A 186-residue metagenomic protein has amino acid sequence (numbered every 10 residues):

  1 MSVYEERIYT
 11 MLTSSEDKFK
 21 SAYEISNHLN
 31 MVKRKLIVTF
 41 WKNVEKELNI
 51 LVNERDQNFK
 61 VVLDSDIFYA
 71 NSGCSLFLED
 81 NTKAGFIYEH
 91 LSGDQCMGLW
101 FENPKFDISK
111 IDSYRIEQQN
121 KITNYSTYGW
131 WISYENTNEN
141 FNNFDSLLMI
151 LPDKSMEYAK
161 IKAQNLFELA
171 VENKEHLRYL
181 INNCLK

Functional and structural regions predicted by a protein language model:
M1-M11: Contiguous mid-protein beta-loop-alpha structural module that forms a pocket-lining wall or clamp of enzyme active
Y4, S15-F19, L151: Short, solvent-exposed helix-helix connector turns and helix-capping sites enriched in acidic/polar residues
T10-S146: Polyanion-binding interface signature
E117-K186: C-terminal amphipathic "assembly/sorting" segment characterized by alternating charged and hydrophobic residues
